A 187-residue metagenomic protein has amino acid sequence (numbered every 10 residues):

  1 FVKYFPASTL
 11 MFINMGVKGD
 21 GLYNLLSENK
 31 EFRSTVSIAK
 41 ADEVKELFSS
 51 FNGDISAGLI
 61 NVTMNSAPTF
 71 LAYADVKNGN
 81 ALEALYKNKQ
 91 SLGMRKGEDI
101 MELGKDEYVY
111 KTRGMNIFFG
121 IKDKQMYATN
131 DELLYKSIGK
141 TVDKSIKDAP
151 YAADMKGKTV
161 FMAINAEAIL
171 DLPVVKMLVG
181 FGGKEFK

Functional and structural regions predicted by a protein language model:
F1-A67, N80-G97: Structural boundary/hinge residues at secondary-structure and domain interfaces
F1-G16, N24, A153-K187: Leucine-rich, highly hydrophobic segment in Treponema pallidum outer-membrane-associated proteins
G19-D20, L133-Y135, A168-I169: Solvent-exposed loop/turn segments at secondary-structure junctions within structured extracellular/periplasmic domains
G21, K30, G120-K122, K140 (+2 more regions): Intrinsic low-complexity, intrinsically disordered segments enriched in polar/basic residues
S49-K158: Single conserved position on a long alpha-helix in the C-terminal lobe of the eukaryotic protein kinase
